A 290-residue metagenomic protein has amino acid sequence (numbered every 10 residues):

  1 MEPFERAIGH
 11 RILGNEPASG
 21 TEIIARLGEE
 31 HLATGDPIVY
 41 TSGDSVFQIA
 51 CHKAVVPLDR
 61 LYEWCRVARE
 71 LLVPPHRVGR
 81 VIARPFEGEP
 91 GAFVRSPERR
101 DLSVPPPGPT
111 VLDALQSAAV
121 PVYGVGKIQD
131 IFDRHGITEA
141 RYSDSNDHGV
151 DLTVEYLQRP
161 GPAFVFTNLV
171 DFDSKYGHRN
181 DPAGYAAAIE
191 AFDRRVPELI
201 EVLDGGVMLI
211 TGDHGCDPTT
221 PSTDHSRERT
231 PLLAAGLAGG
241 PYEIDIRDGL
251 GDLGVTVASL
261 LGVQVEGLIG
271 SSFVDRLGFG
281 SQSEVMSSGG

Functional and structural regions predicted by a protein language model:
M1-G290: Feature captures the catalytic ectodomains and active-site-proximal regions of enzymes that hydrolyze or transfer
